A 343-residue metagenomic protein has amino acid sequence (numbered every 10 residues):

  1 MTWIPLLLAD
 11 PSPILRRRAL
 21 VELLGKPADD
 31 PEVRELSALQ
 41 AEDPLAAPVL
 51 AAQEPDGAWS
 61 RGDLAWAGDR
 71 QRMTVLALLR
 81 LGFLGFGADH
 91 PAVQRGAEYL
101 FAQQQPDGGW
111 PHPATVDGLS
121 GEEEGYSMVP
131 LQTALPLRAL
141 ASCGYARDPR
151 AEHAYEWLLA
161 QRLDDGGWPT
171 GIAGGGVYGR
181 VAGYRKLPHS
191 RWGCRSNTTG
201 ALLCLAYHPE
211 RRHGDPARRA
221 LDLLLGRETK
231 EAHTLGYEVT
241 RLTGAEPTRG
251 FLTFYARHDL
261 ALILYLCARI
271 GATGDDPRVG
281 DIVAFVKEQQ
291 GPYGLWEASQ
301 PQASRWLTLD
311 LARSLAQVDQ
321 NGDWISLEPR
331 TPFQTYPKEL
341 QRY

Functional and structural regions predicted by a protein language model:
M1-Y343: Preference for long, amphipathic alpha-helical scaffolds in soluble/luminal domains and all-alpha bundles
